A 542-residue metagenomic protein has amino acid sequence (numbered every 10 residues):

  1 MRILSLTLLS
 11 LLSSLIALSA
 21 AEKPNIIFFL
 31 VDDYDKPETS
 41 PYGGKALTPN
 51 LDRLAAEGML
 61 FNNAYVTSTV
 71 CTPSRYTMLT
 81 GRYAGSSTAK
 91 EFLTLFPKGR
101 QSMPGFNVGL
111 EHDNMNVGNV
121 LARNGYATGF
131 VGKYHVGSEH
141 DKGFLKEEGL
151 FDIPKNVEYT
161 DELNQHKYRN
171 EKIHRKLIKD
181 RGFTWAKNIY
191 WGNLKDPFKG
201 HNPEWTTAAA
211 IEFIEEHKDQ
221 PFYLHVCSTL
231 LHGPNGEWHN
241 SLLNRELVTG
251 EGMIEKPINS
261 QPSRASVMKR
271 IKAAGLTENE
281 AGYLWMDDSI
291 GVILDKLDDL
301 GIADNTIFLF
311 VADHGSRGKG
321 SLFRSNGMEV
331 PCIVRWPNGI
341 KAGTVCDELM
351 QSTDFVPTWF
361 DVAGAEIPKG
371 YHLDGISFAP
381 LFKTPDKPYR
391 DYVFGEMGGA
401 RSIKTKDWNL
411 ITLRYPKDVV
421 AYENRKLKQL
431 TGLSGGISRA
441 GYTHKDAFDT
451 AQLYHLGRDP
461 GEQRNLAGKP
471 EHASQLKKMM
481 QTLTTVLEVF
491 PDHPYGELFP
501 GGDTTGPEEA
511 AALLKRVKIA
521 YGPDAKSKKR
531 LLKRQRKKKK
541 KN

Functional and structural regions predicted by a protein language model:
S5-L15: Bacterial N-terminal signal peptides
I16-A20: Sec/Tat signal peptide C-region and signal peptidase I cleavage site
A21-P24, V31-A46, R53, E162-L373 (+8 more regions): Active-site-proximal cap/lid insertion segments
I27-L30, L60-Y65, C71-T72, T77-T80 (+11 more regions): Structural recognition of the beta-strand scaffold that forms the well-ordered cores of secreted hydrolase catalytic
F28-F29, D35-F130, V136-D141, L145 (+1 more regions): Active-site segment of extracytoplasmic enzymes that catalyze sulfate/phosphate-ester chemistry
N62-T67, E91-F92, V131, D304 (+2 more regions): Surface-exposed patches in mature extracellular/periplasmic domains of secreted proteins
G118, E212-F213, G399-K404, L410 (+1 more regions): Short, surface-exposed beta-strand/loop micro-motifs that present aromatic residues
M350-T353, P357-A363, G375-A379, V393-E396 (+2 more regions): Secreted, luminal/periplasmic, and some membrane-associated catalytic domains that remodel anionic oxygen-ester
